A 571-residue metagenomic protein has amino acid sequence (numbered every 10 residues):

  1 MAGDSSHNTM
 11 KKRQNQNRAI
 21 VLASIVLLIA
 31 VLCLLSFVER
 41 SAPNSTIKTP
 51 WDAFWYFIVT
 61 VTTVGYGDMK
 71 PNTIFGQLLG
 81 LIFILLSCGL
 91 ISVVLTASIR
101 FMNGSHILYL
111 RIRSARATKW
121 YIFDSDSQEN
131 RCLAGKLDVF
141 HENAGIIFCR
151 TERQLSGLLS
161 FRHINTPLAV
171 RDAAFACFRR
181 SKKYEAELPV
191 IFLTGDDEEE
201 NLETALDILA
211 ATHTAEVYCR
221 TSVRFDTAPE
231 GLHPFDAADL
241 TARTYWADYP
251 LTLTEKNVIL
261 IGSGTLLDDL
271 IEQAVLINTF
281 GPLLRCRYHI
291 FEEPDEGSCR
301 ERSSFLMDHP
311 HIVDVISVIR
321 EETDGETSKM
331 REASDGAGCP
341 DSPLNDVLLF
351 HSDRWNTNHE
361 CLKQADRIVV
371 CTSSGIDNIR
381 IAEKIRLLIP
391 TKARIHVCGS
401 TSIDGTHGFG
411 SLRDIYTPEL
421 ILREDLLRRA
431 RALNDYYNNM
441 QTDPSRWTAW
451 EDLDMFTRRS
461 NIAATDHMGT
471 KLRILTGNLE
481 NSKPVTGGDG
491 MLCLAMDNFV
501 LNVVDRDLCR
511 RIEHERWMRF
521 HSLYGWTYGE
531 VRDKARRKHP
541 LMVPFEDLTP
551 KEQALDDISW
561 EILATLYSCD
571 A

Functional and structural regions predicted by a protein language model:
A2-I25, F75, A97-R511: Cytosolic regulatory regions of ion transport systems
A23, L27-V38, A42-L110, R380: Pore domain of cation channels
N44, D52, R429-Y436, Y524-A535: Short, motif-level signal for alpha-helix interfacial/capping segments enriched in acidic residues and aromatics/proline
G67-L78, P444-L453, T527-P540: Short, polar loop/linker segments at the starts of domains and inter-domain junctions
L79-G80, S460-T465, L555-S559: Short hydrophobic alpha-helical segments that form membrane-spanning helices or hydrophobic packing faces of helical
I91, G469-R473, L566-Y567: Short, composition-biased linear "edge" segments at structural boundaries
G490-P550, L555: Amphipathic protein-protein interaction modules
Q553-D570: C-terminal substrate/ligand-recognition segments
